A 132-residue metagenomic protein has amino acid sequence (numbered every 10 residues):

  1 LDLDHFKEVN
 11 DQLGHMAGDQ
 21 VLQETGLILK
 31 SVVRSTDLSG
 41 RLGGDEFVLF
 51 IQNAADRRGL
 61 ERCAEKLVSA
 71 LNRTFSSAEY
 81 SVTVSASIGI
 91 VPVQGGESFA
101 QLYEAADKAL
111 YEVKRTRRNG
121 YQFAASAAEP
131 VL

Functional and structural regions predicted by a protein language model:
L1, F47, A86-I90: A structural signal for short, well-ordered beta-strand segments
D4-R34, G40-G44, V48-L49, A55-E65 (+2 more regions): Conserved long alpha-helical elements within nucleotide-processing catalytic cores of c-di-GMP signaling and class III
S31-T36, V68-S81, E112: Short catalytic/binding micro-motifs of nucleotide second-messenger systems
S39, K66, Y80-S81, S87-R117 (+1 more regions): Cyclic nucleotide signaling catalytic output domains
F50-I51, P92: A structural signal for hydrophobic residues in beta-strands of small regulatory alpha/beta folds
A54-A55, E97: Conserved phosphotransfer active-site motifs of two-component signaling proteins, especially the receiver
